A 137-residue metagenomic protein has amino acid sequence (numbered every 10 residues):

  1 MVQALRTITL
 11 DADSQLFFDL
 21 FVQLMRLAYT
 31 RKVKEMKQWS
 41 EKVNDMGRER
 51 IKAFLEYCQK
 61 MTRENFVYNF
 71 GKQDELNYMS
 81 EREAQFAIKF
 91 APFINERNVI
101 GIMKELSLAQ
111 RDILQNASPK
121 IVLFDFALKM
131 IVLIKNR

Functional and structural regions predicted by a protein language model:
M1-Y57, M61-L76, S80-R137: Charged, glycine-rich active-site and insertion segments that engage polyanionic ligands
